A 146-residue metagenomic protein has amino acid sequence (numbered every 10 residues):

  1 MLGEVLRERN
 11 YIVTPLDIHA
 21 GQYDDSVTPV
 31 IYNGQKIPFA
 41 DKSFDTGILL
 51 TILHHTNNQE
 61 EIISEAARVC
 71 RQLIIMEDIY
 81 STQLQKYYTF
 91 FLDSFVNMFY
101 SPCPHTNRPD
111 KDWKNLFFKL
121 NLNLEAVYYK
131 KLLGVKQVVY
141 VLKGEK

Functional and structural regions predicted by a protein language model:
M1-K36: Class I SAM-dependent methyltransferase SAM/SAH-binding core
L2-E4, L16, M76-V139: C-terminal alpha-helical "lid/dimerization" subdomain adjacent to the S-adenosyl-L-methionine
K36-D41, N57: Short conserved loop adjoining the S-adenosyl-L-methionine
F44-D45: Local beta-strand N-terminus motif with an aromatic residue
I48: A conserved beta-strand element that flanks and buttresses the S-adenosyl-L-methionine
T51-H55: A short His-aromatic
E60-I75: A short glycine-rich, Lys/Arg-flanked "PGG" loop and its adjoining helix->strand segment in the class I
Y140-K146: C-terminal lobe and adjacent flexible extensions of AdoMet/dcAdoMet transferase-like proteins
